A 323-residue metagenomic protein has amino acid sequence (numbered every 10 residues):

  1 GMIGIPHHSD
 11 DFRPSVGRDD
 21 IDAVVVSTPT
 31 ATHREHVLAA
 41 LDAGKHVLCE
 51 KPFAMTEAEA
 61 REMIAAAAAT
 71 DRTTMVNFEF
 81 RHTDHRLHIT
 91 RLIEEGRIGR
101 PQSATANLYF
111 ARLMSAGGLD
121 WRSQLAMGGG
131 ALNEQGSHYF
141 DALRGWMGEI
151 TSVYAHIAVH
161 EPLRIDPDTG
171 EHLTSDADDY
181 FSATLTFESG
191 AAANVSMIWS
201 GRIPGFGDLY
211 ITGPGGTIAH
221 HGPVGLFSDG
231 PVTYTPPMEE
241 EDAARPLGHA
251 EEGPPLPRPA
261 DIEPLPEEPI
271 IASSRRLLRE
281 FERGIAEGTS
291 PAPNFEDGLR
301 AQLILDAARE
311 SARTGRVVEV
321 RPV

Functional and structural regions predicted by a protein language model:
I5-A66: Beta-loop-alpha module in the N-terminal Rossmann-like domain of NAD(P)-dependent dehydrogenases, especially those
S9, V26, C49, T74-V76 (+3 more regions): Hydrophobic residues in well-ordered beta-strands that form the structural core
R61-F80, G99-A104: Rossmann-fold dehydrogenase core element
R72, G99-S103, E310-V323: C-terminal capping/lid region of NAD(P)-dependent oxidoreductase domains
F80-S175, G315: Predominantly a Rossmann-like dinucleotide-binding segment in NAD(P)-dependent oxidoreductases
S137, S196-G205: Glycine-rich phosphate/pyrophosphate-binding beta-alpha loops
P162-T174, S182, F187, L209-Y210 (+2 more regions): C-terminal glycine/acidic-rich active-site capping loop/insertion
